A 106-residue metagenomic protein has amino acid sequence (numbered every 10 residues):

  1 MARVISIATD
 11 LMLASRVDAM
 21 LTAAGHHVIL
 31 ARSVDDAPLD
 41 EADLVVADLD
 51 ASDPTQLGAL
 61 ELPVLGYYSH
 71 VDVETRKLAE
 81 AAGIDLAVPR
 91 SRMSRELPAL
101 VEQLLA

Functional and structural regions predicted by a protein language model:
M1-V34: Short, charged N-terminal beta->alpha structural module
I7-A8, H70, V88-S91: Conserved residues at beta->alpha junctions
L11-L13, A31-D36, L49-S52, V71-V73: Short, polar loop motifs at secondary-structure junctions
S15, K77, R95: Alpha-helical elements of the RecA-like P-loop NTPase motor core of helicases
P38-V45, E61-L62: Short acidic/histidine-rich motifs immediately flanking catalytic phosphotransfer sites in two-component signaling
D48-L86: Mid-chain, well-packed structural core segment of small domains
G83-L97: Output/docking surface of receiver
A99-A106: Receiver (REC) domain switch/output surface
